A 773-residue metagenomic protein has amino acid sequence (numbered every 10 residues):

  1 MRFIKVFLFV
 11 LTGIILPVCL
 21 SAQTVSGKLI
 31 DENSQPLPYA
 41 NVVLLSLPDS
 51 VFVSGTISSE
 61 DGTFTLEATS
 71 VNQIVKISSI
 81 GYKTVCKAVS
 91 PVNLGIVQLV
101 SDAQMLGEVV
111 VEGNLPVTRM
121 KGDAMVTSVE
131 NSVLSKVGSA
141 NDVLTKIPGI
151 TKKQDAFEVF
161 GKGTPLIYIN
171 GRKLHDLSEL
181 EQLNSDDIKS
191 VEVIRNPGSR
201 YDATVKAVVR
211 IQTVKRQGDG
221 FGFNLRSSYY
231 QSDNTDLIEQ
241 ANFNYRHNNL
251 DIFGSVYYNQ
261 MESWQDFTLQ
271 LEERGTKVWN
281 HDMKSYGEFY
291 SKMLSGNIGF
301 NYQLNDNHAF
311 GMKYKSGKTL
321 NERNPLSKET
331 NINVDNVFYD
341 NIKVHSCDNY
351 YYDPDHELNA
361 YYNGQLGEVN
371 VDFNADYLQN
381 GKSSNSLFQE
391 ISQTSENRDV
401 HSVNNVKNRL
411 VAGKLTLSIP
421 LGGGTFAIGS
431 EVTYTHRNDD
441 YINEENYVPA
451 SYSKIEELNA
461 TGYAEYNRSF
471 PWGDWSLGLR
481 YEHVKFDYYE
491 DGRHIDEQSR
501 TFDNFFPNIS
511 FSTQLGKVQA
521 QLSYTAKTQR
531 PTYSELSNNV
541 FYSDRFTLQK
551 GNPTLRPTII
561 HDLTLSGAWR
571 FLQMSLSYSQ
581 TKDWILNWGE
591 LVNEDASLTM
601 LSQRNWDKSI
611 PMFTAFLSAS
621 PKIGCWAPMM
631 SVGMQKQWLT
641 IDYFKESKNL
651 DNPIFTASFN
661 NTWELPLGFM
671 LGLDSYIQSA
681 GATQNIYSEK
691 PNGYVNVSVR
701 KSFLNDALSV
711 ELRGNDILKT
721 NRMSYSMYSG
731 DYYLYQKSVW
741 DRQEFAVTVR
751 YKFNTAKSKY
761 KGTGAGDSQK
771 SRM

Functional and structural regions predicted by a protein language model:
V43-L45, S78-Y82, L94-V133, K153-Q154 (+2 more regions): Short, acidic, small-residue-rich periplasmic hinge/interaction motif at the N-terminus of Gram-negative outer-membrane
P48-T63: Short, acidic Ser/Thr/Gly-rich low-complexity loop/linker segments typical of extracellular and cell-surface proteins
E67, K146, R172-G198: Short acidic/polar hinge/loop motifs at secondary-structure boundaries that mediate gating or recognition
V92-Q98, E108, A140-V143, L177-S178 (+3 more regions): N-terminal periplasmic accessory domains that precede and gate Gram-negative outer-membrane beta-barrel machines
Q212-S227, D266, D282, L294-I298 (+6 more regions): Surface-exposed extracellular loop regions of Gram-negative outer-membrane beta-barrel proteins
S295-N321, I342, S346-D491, Q514 (+4 more regions): Face-selective signature of the C-terminal outer-membrane beta-barrel domain
C347, K454-E457, E497-R500, T528-K582 (+2 more regions): Outer-membrane beta-barrel signature, preferentially recognizing the C-terminal barrel domain of Gram-negative
G381, K485-Y488, G516-L563, L576-S597 (+1 more regions): Surface-exposed extracellular loop regions of Gram-negative outer-membrane beta-barrel proteins, predominantly
